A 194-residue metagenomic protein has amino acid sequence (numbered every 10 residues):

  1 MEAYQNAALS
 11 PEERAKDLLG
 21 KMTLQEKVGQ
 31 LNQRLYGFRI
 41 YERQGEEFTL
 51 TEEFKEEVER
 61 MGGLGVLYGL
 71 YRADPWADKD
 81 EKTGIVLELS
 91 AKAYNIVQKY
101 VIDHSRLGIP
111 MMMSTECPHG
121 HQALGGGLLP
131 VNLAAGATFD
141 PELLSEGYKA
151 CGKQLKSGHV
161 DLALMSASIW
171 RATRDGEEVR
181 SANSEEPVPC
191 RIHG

Functional and structural regions predicted by a protein language model:
M1-G194: Glycoside hydrolase catalytic-domain context in secreted enzymes
